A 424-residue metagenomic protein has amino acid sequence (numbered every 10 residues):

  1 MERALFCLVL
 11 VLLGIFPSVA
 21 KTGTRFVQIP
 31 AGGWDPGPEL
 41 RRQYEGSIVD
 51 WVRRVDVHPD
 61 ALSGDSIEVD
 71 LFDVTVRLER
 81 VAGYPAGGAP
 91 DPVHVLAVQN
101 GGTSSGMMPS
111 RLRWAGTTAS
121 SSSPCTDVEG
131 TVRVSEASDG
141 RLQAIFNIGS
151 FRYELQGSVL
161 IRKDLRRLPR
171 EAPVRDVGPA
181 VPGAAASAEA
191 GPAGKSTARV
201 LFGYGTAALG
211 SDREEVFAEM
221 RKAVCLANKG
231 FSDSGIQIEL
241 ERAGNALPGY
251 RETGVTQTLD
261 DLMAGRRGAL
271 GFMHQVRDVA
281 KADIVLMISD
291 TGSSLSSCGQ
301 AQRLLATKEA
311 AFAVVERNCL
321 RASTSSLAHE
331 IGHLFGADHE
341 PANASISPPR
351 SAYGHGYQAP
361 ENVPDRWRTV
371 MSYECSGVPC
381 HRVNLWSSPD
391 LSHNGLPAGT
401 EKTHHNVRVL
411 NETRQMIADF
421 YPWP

Functional and structural regions predicted by a protein language model:
M1-A4: Positively charged n-region of N-terminal signal peptides that target proteins for export
C7-G14: Bacterial N-terminal signal peptides
V19-I148, M263, R267: N-terminal prosegments of processed precursors
G23-G33, V159-T307: Fold-level signature of zinc-dependent metallopeptidase catalytic domains
A137, N147-I148, F202-A207, A243-A246 (+4 more regions): Active-site-proximal beta-strand/loop segments in catalytic clefts of secreted hydrolases
V216-A223, A269, S323-L327, I331 (+1 more regions): Stable alpha-helical elements in mature extracytoplasmic
G244-D260, K308-D390: The catalytic-center signature of Zn2+-dependent metalloproteases
P389-P424: A recurrent domain-boundary module in secreted/ectodomain proteins
